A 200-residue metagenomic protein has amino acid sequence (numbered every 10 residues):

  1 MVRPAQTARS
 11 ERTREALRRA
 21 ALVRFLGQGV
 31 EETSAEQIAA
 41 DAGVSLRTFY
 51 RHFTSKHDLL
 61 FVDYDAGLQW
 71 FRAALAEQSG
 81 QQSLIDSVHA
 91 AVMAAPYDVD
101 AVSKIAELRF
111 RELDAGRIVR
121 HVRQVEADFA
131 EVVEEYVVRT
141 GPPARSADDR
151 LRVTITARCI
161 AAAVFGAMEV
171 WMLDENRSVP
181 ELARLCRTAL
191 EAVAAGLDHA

Functional and structural regions predicted by a protein language model:
M1-Q28, E32-V44: Basic, helix-initiating cap at the start of DNA-binding domains
P4, Q28-V30, G43, Y50-V62 (+1 more regions): HTH DNA-binding helix-turn interface
L26, A35, Y64-R72: Short, basic, alpha-helical segments at the C-terminal edge of helix-turn-helix-like DNA-binding modules
Q69-R109: Hydrophobic alpha-helical connector segments
G116-P143, L151-R158: Amphipathic alpha-helical packing segments from all-alpha helical-bundle domains
E135, R139, V170-A200: C-terminal peripheral helix-coil segments that are non-catalytic and often amphipathic
A161-F165: Alpha-helical transmembrane segments of multipass membrane proteins
